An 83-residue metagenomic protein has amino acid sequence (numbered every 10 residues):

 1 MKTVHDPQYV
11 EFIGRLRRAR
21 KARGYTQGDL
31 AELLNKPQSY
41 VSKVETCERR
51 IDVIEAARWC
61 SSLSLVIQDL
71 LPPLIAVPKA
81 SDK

Functional and structural regions predicted by a protein language model:
M1-K2, D6, S61, D69-K83: Short, charged recognition helix plus adjacent turn of helix-turn-helix-like nucleic-acid-binding domains
V10, K21-A22, R50: Short amphipathic helical patch at the helix-1/turn junction of helix-turn-helix
G14-L33, R58: Short basic helix-loop element that most often maps to the first helix and adjoining turn of HTH DNA-binding modules
L16, L30-A31, V41-V44, L70: Conserved hydrophobic/aromatic packing and binding residues within compact polymer-binding modules
N35-I51: Recognition helix of helix-turn-helix/homeodomain-like DNA-binding domains that insert into the DNA major groove
E48-S61: Short, basic-rich loop-to-helix N-cap that marks the start of a DNA-contacting helix
